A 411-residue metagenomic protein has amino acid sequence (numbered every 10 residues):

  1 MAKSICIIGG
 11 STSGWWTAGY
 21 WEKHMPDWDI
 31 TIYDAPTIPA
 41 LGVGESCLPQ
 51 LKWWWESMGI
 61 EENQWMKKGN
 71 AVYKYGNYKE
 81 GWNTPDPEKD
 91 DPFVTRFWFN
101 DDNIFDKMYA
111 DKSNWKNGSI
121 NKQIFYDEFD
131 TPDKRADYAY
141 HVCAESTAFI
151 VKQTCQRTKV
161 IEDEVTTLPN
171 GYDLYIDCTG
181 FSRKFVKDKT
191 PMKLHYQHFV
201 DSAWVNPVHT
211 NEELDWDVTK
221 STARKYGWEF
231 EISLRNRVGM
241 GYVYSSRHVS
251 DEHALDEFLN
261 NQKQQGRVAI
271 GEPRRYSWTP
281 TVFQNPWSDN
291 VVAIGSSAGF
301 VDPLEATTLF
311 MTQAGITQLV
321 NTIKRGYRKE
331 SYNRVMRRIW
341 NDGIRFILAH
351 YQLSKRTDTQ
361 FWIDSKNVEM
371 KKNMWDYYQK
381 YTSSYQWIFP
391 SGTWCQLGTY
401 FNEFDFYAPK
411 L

Functional and structural regions predicted by a protein language model:
A2-K3, Y172: Local beta-strand N-terminus motif with an aromatic residue
K3-W28: N-terminal Rossmann-like FAD-binding beta1-loop-alpha1 element of flavoenzymes
E22-V43: Glycine-rich FAD pyrophosphate-binding loop
P39, V43-F129: Dinucleotide-binding Rossmann-like beta1-alpha1 core, especially the glycine-rich loop that anchors the ADP
A136-A254: Predominantly flavin-linked oxidoreductase catalytic cores and closely associated redox partners
R224-W278, G299-F310: Conserved FAD/dinucleotide-binding core of flavoprotein oxidoreductases
I270-N333: A conserved active-site cap/scaffold subdomain adjacent to cofactor or substrate pockets
N321-L411: Long, low-complexity C-terminal extensions of enzymes
